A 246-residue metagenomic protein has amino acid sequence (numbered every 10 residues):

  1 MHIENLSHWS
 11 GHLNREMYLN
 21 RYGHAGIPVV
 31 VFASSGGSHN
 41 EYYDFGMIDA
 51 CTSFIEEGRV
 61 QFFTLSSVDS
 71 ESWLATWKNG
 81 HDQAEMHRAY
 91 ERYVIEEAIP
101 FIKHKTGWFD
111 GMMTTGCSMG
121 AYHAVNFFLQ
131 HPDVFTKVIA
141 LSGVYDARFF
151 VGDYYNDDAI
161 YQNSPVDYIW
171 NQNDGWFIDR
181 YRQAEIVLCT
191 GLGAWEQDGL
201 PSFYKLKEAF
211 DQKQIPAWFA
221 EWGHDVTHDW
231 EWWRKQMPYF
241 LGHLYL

Functional and structural regions predicted by a protein language model:
M1-L246: Non-catalytic cap/lid and distal C-terminal segments of serine-dependent acyl enzymes
